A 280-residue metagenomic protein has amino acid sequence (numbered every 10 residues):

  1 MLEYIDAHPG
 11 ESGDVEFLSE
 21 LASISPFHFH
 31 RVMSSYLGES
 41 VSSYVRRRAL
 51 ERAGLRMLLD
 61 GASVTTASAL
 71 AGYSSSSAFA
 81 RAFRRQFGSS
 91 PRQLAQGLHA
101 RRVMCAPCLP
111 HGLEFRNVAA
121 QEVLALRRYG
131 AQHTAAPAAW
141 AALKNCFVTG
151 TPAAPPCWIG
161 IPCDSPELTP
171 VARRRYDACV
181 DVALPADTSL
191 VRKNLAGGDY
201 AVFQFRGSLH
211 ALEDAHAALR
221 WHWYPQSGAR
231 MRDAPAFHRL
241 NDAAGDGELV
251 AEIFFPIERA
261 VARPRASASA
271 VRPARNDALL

Functional and structural regions predicted by a protein language model:
M1-Y4, R48-L55: Pre-recognition alpha-helix immediately N-terminal to the DNA-recognition helix within helix-turn-helix or winged-helix
E3, R31, R81: Active-site phosphate/pyrophosphate- and oxyanion-stabilizing loops and adjacent acidic/basic residues in soluble
I5, F29, L219: Conserved hydrophobic/aromatic pocket- or pore-lining residues that grip, position, or stack substrates in active sites
A7-E11: Short helix-capping/hinge SLiMs at alpha-helix to coil transitions
D14-Y36: Basic, low-complexity segments
F17, S35, E39, S43 (+3 more regions): A solvent-exposed interaction/effector surface
